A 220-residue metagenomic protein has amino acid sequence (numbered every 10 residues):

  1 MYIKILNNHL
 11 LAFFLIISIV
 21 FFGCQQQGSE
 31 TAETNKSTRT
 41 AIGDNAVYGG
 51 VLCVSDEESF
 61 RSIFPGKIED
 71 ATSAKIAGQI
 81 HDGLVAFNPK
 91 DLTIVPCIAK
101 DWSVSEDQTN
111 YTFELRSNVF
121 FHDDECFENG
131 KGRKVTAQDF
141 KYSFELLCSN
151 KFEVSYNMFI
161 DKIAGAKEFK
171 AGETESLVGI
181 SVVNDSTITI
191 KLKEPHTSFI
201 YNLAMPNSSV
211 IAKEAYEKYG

Functional and structural regions predicted by a protein language model:
Y2-L11: Bacterial N-terminal signal peptides that target proteins for export
V20-G23: C-terminal motif of bacterial Sec signal peptides marking the signal peptidase cleavage site
Q25-G28: Bacterial signal peptide processing site
I42-C53: Immediate post-signal peptide segment of exported/extracytoplasmic ligand-binding proteins
S55-E106: N-terminal lobe/hinge region of extracytoplasmic solute-binding protein
E58-A74, I98, E125-N129, Y156 (+1 more regions): A structural "hinge/loop" feature
K100-Y156, T189: Aromatic- and charge-enriched surface segment that lines or borders ligand/interaction sites
Q138-K141, L146-A215: Surface-exposed binding/hinge segments that line and control ligand-binding clefts or catalytic entry sites
